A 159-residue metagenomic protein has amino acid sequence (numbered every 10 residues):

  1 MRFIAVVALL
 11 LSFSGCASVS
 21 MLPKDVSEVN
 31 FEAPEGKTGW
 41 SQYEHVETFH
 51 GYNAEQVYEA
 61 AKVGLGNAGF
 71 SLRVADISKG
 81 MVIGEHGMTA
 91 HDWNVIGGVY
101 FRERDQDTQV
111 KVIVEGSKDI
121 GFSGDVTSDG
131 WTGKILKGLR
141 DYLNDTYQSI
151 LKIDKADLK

Functional and structural regions predicted by a protein language model:
M1-A5: Positively charged n-region of N-terminal signal peptides that target proteins for export
V7-L10: Classic N-terminal secretory signal peptides
S12-G15: C-terminal motif of bacterial Sec signal peptides marking the signal peptidase cleavage site
A17-K159: Ser/Thr-rich, low-complexity intrinsically disordered terminal regions
